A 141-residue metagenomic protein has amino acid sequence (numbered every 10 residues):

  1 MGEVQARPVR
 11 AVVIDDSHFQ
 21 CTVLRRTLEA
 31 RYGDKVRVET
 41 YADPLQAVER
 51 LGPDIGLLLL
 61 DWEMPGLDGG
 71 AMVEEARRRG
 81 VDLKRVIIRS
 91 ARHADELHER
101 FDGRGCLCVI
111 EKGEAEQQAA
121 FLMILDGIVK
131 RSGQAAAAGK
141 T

Functional and structural regions predicted by a protein language model:
R7-L28, P44: Conserved acidic segment of CheY-like receiver
T40-L57: Acidic, metal-coordinating helix/loop segments flanking the phosphotransfer/catalytic sites of two-component signaling
D43, D68-M72: Acidic catalytic/metal-coordinating carboxylates
L51-P53, A76-L83, R104: Conserved phosphotransfer cores of two-component systems
L60-W62: Active-site residues of response regulator receiver
I88-S90: Hydrophobic/aromatic residues positioned on beta-strands within the core alpha/beta folds
R92-L122: Alpha4 helix (beta4-alpha4-beta5 surface) of REC/receiver domains from two-component response regulators
Q118-L122, K130-T141: CheY-like receiver
